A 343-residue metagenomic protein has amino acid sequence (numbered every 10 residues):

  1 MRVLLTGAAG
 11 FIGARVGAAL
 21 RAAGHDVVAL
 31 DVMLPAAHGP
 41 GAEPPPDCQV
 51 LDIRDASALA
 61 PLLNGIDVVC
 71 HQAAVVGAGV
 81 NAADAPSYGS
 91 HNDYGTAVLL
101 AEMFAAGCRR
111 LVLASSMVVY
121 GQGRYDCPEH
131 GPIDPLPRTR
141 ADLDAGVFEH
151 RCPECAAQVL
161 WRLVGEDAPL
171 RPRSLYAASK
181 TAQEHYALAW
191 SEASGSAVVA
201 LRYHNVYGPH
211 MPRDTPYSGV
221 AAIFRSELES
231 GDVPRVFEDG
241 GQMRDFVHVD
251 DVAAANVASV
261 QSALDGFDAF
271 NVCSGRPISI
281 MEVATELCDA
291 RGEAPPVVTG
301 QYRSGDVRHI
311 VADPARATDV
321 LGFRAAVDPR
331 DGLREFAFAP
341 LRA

Functional and structural regions predicted by a protein language model:
M1-Y203: N-terminal Rossmann-like NAD(P)+-binding domain of SDR-like oxidoreductases, especially those catalyzing
R21, L63, L100-F104, L188 (+5 more regions): A structural alpha-helix within SAM-dependent methyltransferase catalytic domains
A36-A37, Y120-G123, H210, I280 (+1 more regions): A short beta-to-alpha transition loop/helix N-cap that caps and shapes the active-site region
A74-V80, S116-V119, N205-M211, G241 (+2 more regions): Active-site proximal helix/loop that lines the substrate pocket of Rossmann-like NAD(P)-dependent oxidoreductase domains
N81, A156-S174, V198, R202-P212 (+2 more regions): A conserved pocket-lining segment of Rossmann-fold NAD(P)-dependent short-chain dehydrogenase/reductase
A182, Y186, W190, V220 (+3 more regions): Hydrophobic alpha-helix immediately C-terminal to the catalytic Tyr-X-X-X-Lys motif of short-chain
L228-A343: C-terminal substrate-binding subdomain of Rossmann-fold SDR/epimerase-dehydratase oxidoreductases
